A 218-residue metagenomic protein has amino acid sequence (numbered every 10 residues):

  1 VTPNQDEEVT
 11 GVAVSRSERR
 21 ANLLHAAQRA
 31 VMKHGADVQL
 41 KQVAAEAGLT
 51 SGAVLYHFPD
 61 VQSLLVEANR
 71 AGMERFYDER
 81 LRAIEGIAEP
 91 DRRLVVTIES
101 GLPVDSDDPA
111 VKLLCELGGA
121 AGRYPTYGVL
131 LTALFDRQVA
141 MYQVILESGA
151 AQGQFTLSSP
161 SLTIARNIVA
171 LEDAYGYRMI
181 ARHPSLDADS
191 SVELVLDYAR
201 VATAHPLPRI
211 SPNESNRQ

Functional and structural regions predicted by a protein language model:
V1-E18, K33, A181, L207-Q218: N-terminal intrinsically disordered/low-complexity leader segments
E18, N22, A26-S63, E67: Helix-turn-helix
R19, A68, G72-F76, L134 (+3 more regions): Hydrophobic/aromatic residues within well-ordered alpha-helical segments
A26-K33, E79-A83, L113, L117 (+1 more regions): Solvent-exposed, amphipathic alpha-helical segments
P59-S63, E85-E89, D105-S106, G122 (+3 more regions): Residues in soluble alpha-helical coiled-coils and helical-bundle/repeat scaffolds
E67, D78-V111, S161-I168: Hydrophobic alpha-helical connector segments
R93, S106-V129: Amphipathic alpha-helical segments used for helix-helix packing
Y127-T132, D136, A150-A202, P206-Q218: Hydrophobic/aromatic-rich alpha-helical bundle segments in the mid-to-C-terminal region
